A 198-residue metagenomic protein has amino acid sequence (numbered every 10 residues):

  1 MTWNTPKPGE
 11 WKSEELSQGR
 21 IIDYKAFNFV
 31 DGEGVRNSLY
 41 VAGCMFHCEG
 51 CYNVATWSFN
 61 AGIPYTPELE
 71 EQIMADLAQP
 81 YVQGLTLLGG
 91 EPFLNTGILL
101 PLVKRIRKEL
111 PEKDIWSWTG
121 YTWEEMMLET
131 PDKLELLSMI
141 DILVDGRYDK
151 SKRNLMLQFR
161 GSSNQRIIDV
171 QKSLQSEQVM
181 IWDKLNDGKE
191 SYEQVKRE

Functional and structural regions predicted by a protein language model:
M1-Y40, N53-F59, V179, N186-Y192: N-terminal [4Fe-4S]-dependent radical SAM core
K12, L16-I22, V35, N53-S117 (+1 more regions): Conserved Radical SAM active-site core
K25, T119, R147, Q171: Residues at the C-termini of beta-strands that transition into short coil/loop
L39, E91, L143: Conserved, mostly hydrophobic/aromatic
G43-H47: Short pre-active-site segment immediately N-terminal to redox-active cysteine/selenocysteine motifs in thiol-based
N95-L110, R153-E198: P-loop/Walker A phosphate-binding loop and immediately adjacent motor/lid segment at beta-alpha junctions
D141-D149: Non-cysteine beta-strand/loop elements that form the S-adenosyl-L-methionine
